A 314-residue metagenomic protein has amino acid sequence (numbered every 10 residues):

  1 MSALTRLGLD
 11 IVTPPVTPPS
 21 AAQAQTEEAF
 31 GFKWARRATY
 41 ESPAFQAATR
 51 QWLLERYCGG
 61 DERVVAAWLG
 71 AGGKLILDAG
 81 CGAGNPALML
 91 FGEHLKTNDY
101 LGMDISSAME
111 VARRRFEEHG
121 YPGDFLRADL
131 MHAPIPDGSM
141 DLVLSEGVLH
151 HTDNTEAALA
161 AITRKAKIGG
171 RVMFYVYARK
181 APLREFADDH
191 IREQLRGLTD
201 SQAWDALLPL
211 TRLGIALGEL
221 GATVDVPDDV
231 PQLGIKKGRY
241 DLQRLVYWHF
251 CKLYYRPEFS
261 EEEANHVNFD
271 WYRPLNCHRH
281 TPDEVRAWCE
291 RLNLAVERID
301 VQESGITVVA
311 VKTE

Functional and structural regions predicted by a protein language model:
S2-P134, N276-H278, E284, D300-E314: Conserved N-terminal segment of class I S-adenosyl-L-methionine
L95, D153, K167: Short conserved AdoMet
V143-L144: Hydrophobic beta-strand segment of the Class I
V148: Hydrophobic adenine-recognition pocket in adenosine-nucleotide-binding enzymes
E156-I168: A short glycine-rich, Lys/Arg-flanked "PGG" loop and its adjoining helix->strand segment in the class I
R171-D205, P209, A216, D241: Conserved class I S-adenosyl-L-methionine
T199-E290: Substrate-binding/catalytic lobe of Class I Rossmann-like enzymes that use SAM or dcSAM, i.e., the mid-to-C-terminal
